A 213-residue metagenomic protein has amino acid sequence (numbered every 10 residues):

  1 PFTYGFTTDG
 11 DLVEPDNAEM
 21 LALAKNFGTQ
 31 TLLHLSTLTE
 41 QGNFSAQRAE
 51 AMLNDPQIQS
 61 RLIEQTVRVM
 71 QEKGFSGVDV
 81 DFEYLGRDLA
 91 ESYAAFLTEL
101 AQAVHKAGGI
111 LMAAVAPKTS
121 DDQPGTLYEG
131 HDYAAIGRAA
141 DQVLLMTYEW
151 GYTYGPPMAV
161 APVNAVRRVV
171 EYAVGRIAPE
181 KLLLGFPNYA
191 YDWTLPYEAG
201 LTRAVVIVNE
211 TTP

Functional and structural regions predicted by a protein language model:
P1-Q65: Glycan-recognition patch characteristic of GH18 chitinases/ENGases and related GlcNAc/peptidoglycan-binding proteins
T7, L35-L53, V78-L89, V115-S120 (+1 more regions): Aromatic-lined carbohydrate-binding surfaces of glycoside hydrolases
T8-A18, A90-T212: Substrate-binding surface in catalytic domains of secreted glycosidases
A22, R68, Q102: Surface-exposed charge patches
L32, V67-Q71, E210-P213: Append "and occasionally in soluble cytosolic enzymes with long acidic Gly/Pro-rich linkers
D55-E72, G125-A134: Short, acidic/polar
R61-S92, Q142-P156: Active-site groove signature of glycoside hydrolases
